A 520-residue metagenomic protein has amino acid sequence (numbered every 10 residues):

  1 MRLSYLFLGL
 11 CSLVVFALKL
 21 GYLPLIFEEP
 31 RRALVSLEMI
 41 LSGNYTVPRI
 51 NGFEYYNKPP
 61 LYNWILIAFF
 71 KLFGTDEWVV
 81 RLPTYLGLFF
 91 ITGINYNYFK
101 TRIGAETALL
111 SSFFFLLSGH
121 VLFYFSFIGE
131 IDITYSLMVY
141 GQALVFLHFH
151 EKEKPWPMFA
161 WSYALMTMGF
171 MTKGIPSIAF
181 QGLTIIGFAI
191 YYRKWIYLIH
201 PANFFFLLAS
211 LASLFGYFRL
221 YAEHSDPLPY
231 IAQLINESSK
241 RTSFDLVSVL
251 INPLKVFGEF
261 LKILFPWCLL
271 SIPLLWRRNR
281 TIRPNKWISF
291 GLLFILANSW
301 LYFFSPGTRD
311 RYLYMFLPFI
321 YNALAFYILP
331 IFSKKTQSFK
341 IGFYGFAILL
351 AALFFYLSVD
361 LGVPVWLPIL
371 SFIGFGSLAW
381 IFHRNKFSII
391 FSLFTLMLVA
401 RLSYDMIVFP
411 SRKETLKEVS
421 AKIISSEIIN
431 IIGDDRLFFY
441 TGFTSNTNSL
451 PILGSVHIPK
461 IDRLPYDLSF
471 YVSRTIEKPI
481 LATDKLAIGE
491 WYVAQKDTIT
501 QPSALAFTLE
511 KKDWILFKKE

Functional and structural regions predicted by a protein language model:
V35, S177-N285, F290-Y312, F316-N322 (+3 more regions): Transmembrane-lumen/periplasm boundary regions of multi-pass, lipid-linked membrane glycan transferases
P60, W64, F73-F90: Loop-to-helix entry region of an early transmembrane alpha helix in multi-pass inner-membrane enzymes
L82-R102, G141: Transmembrane-helix motifs of polytopic, lipid-linked glycan transferases
T101-E106, Q142-M158, I328-F332: Membrane-interface transmembrane helices that cradle and orient dolichyl/undecaprenyl
H120, S126-T134: Short acidic/glycine- and proline-prone juxtamembrane loop motifs at membrane-interface regions of multi-pass membrane
F123, P157-K173, N298-F303: Membrane-interface alpha helices of multi-pass inner-membrane proteins
T134-E151, I185, I320-A323: Specific aromatic-rich, kink-prone transmembrane helix
A160, R277-L464, S469-V472, T483 (+1 more regions): Membrane-embedded architecture of ER/inner-membrane glycosylation machinery
